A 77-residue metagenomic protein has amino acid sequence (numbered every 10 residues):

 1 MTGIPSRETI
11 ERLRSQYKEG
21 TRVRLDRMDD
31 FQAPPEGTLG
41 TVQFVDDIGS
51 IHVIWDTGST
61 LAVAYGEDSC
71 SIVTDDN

Functional and structural regions predicted by a protein language model:
T2-N77: Basic/aromatic-rich interaction segments and small domains that mediate binding to polyanionic partners
